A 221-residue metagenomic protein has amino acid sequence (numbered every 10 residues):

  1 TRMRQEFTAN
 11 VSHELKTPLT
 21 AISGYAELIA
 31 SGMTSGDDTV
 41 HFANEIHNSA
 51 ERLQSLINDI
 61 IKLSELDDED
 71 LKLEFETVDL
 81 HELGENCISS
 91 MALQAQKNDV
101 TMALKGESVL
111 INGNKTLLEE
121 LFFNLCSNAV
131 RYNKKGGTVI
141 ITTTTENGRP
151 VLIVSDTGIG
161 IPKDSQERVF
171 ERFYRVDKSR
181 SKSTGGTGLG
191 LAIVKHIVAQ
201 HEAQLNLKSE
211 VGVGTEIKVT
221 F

Functional and structural regions predicted by a protein language model:
A30-D37: Short acidic helix/loop segment immediately C-terminal to the autophosphorylated histidine in two-component histidine
N48-Q54: Short alpha-helical segment of the dimerization/phosphotransfer core of two-component systems
D68-L73, G106, L110-G113: Conserved micro-motifs of the catalytic ATP-binding
E74-A92, T143: A conserved beta-strand-to-alpha-helix junction within the catalytic ATP-binding
Q94-L104: Short conserved segments within the C-terminal catalytic ATPase subdomain
I161-R175, K195: Short conserved segment of the HATPase_c
E202-A203: Conserved glycine-rich
